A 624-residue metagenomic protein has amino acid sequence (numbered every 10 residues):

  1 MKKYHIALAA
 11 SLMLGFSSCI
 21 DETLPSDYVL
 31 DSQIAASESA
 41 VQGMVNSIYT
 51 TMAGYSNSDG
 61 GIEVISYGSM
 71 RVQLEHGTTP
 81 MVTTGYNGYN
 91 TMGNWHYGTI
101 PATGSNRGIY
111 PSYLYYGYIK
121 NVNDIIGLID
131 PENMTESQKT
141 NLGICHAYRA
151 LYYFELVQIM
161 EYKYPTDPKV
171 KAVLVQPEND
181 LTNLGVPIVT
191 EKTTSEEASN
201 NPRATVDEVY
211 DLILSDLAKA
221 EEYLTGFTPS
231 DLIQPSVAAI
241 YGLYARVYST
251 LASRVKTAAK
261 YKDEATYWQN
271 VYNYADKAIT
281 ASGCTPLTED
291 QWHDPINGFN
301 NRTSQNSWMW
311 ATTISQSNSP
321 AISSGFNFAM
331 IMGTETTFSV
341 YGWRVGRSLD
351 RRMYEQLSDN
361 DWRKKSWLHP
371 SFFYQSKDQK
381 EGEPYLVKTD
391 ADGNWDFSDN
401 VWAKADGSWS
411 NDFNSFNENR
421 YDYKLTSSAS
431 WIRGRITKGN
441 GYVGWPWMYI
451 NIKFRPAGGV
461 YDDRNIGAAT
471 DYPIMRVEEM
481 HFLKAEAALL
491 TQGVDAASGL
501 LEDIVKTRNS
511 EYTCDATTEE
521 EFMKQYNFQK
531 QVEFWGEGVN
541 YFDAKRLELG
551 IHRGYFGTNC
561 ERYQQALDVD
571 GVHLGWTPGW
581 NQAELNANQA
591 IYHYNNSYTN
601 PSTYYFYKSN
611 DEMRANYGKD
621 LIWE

Functional and structural regions predicted by a protein language model:
K2-Q42, I213, A245, A485: Bacterial Sec-dependent N-terminal signal peptides
C19-V72, A275, G333, G342-V345 (+7 more regions): Membrane-proximal, proline-rich intrinsically disordered regions
I20, A238, L243-Q291, W308-M309 (+3 more regions): Aromatic-residue-lined binding/catalytic grooves and analogous aromatic/hydrophobic interfacial grooves in multimeric
Y86-K163, N200, A204-V209, A218-S230 (+1 more regions): Conserved, well-structured interaction surfaces
V157-Y164, T228, T250-Y261, Q492: Short coil/turn linking the two alpha-helices of tandem helical-hairpin repeats
